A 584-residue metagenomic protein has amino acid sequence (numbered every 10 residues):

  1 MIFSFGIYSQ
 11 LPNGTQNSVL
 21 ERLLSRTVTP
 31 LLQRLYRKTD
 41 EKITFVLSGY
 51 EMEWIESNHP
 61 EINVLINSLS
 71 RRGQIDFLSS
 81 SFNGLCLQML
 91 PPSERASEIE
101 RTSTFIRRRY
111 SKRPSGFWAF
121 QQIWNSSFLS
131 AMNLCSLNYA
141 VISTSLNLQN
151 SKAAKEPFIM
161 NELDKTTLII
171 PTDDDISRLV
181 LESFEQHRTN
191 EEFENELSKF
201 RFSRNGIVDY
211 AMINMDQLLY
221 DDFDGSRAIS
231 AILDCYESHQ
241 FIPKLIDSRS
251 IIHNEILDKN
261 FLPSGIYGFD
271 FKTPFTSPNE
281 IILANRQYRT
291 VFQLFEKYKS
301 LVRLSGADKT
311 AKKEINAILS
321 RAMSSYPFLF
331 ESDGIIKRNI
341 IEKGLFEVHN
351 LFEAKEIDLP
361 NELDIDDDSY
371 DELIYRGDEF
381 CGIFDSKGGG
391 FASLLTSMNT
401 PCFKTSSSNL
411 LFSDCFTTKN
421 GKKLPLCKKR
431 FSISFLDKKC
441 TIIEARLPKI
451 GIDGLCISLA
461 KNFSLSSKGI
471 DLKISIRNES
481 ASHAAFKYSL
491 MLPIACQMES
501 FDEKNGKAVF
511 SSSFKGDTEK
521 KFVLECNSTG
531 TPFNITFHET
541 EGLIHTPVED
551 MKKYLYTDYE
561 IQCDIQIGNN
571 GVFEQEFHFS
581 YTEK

Functional and structural regions predicted by a protein language model:
I2-P91, E98, S115-A119, N138-T144 (+1 more regions): Short, well-structured secondary-structure segments
I2-T29, Y36-K38, E156-I159, L163-T167 (+5 more regions): Active-site and substrate-binding clefts of carbohydrate-active enzymes
E21-S25, S93, S97, E372 (+1 more regions): Acidic-aromatic substrate-binding/catalytic surfaces of carbohydrate-active enzymes
S93, R108, K112-R113, Q122-M160 (+1 more regions): Gly/Pro-rich turn-and-neighbor structural signature
E94-Q121, N195-M215: CE4/NodB-like, metal-dependent polysaccharide N-deacetylase domain that modifies extracellular/periplasmic N-acetylated
R113, K199-R204, R446-Q497: Acidic, contiguous internal or C-terminal segments within carbohydrate-active enzymes that form a structured patch used
F435, I442-L455, G469-D471, K515-K584: Beta-strand-rich recognition/accessory modules
D471, R477-T540: Polysaccharide-binding surfaces and accessory modules of carbohydrate-active proteins
